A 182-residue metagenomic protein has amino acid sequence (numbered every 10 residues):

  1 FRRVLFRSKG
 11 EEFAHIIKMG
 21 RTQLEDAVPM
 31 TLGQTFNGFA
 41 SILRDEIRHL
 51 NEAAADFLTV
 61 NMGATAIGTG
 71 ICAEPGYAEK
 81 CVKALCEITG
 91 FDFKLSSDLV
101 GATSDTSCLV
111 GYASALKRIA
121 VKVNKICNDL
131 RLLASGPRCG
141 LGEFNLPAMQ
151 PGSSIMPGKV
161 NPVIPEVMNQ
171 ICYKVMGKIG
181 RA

Functional and structural regions predicted by a protein language model:
F1-L5: Short, small-residue-biased leader/transition segments that mark boundaries at the very start of proteins
E12-A27, V60-N61: Short, conserved phosphate-binding/catalytic loop or strand-edge motifs used in phosphoryl-/nucleotidyl-transfer
V28-R181: Internal glycine-rich alpha/beta core junctions
